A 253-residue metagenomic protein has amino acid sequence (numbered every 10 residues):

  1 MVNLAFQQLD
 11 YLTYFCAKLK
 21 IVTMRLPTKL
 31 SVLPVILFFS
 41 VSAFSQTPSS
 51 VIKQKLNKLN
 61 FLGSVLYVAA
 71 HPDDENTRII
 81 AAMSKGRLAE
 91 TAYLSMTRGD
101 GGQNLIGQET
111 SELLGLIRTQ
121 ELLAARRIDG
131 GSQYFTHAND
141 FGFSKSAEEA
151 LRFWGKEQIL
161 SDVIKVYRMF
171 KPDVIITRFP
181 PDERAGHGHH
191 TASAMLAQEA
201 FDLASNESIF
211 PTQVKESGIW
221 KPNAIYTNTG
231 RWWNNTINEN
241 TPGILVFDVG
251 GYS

Functional and structural regions predicted by a protein language model:
L4-Q7, Y11-C16: Short hydrophobic targeting helices and cationic amphipathic motifs that mediate membrane/organellar targeting
L19-V32: Bacterial N-terminal signal peptides that target proteins for export
V32-L33, A43: Cleavable N-terminal signal peptides
Q46-M169, T191, M195-D202, N206 (+1 more regions): Active-site rim/loop-helix segments in enzyme catalytic domains that contact anionic ligands
V51, L203-S253: The feature marks non-catalytic terminal segments
E75, D100-Q103, F141, F179-H187 (+1 more regions): Active-site environment of divalent metal-dependent phosphoester hydrolases
V163-R184: Proline-aspartate-enriched helix->loop->beta-strand connector
